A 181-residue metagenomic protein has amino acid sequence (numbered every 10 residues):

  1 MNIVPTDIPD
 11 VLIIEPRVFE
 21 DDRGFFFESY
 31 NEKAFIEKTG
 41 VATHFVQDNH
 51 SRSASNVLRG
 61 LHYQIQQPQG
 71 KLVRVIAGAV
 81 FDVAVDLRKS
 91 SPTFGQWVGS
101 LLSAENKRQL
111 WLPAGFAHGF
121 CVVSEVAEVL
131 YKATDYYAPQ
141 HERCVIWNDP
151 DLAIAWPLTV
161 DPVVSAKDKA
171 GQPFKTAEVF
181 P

Functional and structural regions predicted by a protein language model:
M1-E105, V126, A133-P181: Non-catalytic, conserved peripheral segments adjacent to functional cores
L102-E125: Conserved metal-binding segment of the jelly-roll/cupin
